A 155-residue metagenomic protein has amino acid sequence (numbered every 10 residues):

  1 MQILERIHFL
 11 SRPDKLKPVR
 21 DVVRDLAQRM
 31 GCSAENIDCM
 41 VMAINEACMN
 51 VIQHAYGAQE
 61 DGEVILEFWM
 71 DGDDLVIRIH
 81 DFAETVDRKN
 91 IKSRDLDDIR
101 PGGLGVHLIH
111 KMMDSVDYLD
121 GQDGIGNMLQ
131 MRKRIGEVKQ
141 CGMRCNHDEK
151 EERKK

Functional and structural regions predicted by a protein language model:
M1-R6, I52-K155: Conserved beta-strand-loop-beta-strand hairpin that lines the nucleotide-binding pocket of ATP/GTP-utilizing enzymes
I7-R12: HAMP-domain connector/hinge
K15-P18, L108: An acidic, carboxylate-rich microenvironment
K17, D21-N45, D98-R100: Conserved short strand/loop->alpha-helix "switch" segment adjacent to the catalytic nucleotide/phosphoryl-transfer site
E46, N50: Conserved polar catalytic motif of the HATPase_c/GHKL fold
